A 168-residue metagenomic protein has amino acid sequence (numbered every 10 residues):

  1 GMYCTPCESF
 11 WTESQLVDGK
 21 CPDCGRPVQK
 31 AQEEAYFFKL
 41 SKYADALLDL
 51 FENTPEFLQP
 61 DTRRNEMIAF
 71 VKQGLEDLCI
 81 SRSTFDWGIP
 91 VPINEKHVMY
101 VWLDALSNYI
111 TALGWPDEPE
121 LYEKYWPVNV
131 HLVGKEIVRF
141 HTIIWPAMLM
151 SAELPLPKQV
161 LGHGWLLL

Functional and structural regions predicted by a protein language model:
G1-L16: Cys/His-rich Zn2+-binding cysteine-cluster or related metal-binding knuckle/ribbon modules and their
Y3-P6, K20-L168: Structured secondary-structure scaffolds
